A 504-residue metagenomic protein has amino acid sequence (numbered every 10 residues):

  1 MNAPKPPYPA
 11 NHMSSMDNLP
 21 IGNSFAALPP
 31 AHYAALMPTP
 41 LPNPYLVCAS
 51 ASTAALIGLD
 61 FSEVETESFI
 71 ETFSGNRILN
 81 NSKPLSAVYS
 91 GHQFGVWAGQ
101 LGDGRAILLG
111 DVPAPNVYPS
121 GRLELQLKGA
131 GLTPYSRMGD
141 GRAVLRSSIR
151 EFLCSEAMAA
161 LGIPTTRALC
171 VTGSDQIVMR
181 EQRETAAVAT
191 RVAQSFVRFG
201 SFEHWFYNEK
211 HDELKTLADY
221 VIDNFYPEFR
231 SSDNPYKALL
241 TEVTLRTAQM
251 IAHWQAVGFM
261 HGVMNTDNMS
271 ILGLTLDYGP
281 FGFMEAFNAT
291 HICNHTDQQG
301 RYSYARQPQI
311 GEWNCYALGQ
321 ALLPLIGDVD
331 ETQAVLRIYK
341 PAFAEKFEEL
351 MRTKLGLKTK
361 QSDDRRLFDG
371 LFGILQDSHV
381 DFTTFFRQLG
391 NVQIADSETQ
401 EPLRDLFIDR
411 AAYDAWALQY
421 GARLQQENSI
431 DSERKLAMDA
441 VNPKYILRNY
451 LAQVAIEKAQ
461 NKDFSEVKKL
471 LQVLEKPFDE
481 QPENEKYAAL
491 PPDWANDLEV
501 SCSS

Functional and structural regions predicted by a protein language model:
N2-Y89, C293, Q298-S504: Regulatory N- and C-terminal appendages and interdomain linkers associated with kinase/kinase-like NTP transferase
P6-H12, F25-L28, A106-L109, G173-V178 (+4 more regions): Short, mixed-charge, low-aromatic patches
S24-P29, L123-T133, A218, I222 (+2 more regions): Active-site-adjacent bridging/hinge elements
M37-P38, D140-R142, K237-A238: Short, contiguous strand/loop micro-motifs
N43-L46, S52-V64, F69-S231, I271-L274 (+7 more regions): Conserved ATP-binding subdomain of kinase catalytic cores across diverse folds
S148, I177-H261, L272-G373: ATP-dependent phospho-/nucleotidyl transfer catalytic cores
V263-M264, M269: Hydrophobic HxD+1 residue recognition
